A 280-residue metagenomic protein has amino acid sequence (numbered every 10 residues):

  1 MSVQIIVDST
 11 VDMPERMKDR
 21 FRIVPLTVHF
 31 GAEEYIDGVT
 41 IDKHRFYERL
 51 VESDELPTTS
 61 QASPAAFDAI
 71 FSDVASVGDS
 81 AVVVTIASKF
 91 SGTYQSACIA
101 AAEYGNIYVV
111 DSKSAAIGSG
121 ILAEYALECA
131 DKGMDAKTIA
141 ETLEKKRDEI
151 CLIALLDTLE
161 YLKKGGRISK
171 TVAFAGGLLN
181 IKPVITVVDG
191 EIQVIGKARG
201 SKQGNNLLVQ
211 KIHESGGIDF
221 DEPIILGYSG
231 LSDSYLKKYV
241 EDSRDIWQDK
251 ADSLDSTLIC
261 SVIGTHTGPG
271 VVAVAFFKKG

Functional and structural regions predicted by a protein language model:
V3-Q4, T10-T27, A32-E33, T93-Y108 (+1 more regions): Mixed-charge interfacial surface used for oligomerization/domain docking and macromolecular partner engagement
Y35-E103: Class I S-adenosyl-L-methionine
Q61, D111-K113: Short beta->alpha junction loops
T85-S88, K113, G230: Conserved residues at beta->alpha junctions
